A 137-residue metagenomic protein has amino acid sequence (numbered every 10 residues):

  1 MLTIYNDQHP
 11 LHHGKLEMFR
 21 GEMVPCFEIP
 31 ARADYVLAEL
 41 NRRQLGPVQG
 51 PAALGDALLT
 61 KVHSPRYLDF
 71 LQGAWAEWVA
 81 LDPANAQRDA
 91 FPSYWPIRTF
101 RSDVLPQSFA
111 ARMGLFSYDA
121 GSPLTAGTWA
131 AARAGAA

Functional and structural regions predicted by a protein language model:
M1-A137: HDAC/HDAC-like amidohydrolase catalytic core signature
